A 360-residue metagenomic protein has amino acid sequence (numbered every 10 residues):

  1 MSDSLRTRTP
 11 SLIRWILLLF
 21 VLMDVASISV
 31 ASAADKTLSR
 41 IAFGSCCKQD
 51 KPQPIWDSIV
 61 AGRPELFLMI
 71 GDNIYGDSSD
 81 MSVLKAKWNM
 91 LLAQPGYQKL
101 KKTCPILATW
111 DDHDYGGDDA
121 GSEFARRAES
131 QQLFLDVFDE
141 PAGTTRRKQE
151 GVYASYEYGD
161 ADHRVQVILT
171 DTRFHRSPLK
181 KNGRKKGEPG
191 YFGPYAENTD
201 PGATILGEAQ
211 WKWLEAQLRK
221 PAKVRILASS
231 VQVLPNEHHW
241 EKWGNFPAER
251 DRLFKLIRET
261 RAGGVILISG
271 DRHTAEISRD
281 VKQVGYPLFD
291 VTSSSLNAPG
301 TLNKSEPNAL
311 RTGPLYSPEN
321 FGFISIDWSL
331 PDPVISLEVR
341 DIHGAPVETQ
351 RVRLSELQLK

Functional and structural regions predicted by a protein language model:
M1-L12: N-terminal secretory signal peptides that target proteins for export/translocation
L12-W15, S155: Alpha-helical transmembrane segments of integral membrane proteins
W15-S27: Bacterial N-terminal signal peptides
I28-A33: Sec/Tat signal peptide C-region and signal peptidase I cleavage site
A34-K360: Long, structured stretches of catalytic cores involved in phosphate-ester chemistry, encompassing
